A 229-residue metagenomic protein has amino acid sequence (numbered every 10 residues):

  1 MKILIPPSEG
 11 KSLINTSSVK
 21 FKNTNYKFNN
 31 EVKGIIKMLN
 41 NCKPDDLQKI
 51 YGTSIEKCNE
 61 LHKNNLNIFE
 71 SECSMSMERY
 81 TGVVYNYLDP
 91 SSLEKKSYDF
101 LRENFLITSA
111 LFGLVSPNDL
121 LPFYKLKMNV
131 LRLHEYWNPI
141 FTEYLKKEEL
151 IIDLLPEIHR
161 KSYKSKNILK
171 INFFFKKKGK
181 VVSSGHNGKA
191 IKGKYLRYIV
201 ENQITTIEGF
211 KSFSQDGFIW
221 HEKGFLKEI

Functional and structural regions predicted by a protein language model:
K2-P6, L150-D153: Short hydrophobic beta-strand segments
L4-E94: Active-site helix-to-loop segments that bind/position phosphate- or nucleotide-bearing substrates and donors across
M75, D89-I229: Internal, well-folded beta-alpha domain core
